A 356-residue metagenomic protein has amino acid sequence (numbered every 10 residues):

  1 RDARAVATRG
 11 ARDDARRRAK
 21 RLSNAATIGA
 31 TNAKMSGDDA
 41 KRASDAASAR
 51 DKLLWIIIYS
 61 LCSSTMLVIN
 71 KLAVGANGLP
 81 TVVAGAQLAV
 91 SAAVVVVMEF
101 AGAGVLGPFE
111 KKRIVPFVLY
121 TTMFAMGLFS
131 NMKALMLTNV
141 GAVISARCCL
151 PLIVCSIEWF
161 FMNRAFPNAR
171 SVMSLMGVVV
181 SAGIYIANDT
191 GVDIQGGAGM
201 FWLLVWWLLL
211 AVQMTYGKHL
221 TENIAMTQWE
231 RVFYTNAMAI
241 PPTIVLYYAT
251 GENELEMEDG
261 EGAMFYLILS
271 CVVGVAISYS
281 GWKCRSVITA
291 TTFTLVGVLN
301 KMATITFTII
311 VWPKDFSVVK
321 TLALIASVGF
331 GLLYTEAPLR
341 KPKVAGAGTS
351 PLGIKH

Functional and structural regions predicted by a protein language model:
R1-R4, R9-H356: Polytopic endomembrane small-metabolite transporters, centered on the Drug/Metabolite Transporter
